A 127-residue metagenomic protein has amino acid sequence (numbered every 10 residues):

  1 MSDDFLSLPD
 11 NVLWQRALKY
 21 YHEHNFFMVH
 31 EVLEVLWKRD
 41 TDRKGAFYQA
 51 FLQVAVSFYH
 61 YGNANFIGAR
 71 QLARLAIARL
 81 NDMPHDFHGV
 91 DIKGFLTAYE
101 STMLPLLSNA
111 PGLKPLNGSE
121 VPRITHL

Functional and structural regions predicted by a protein language model:
S7, G45-F47: Residue signature of alpha-solenoid helical repeat architecture, marking inter-repeat boundaries and helix-start
L18, F51-F58: Residue-level recognition of tetratricopeptide repeat
E23-E34: Helix-turn-helix repeat elements of alpha-solenoid scaffolds
F51-L52, P84-L107: TPR/TPR-like alpha-solenoid helical repeat scaffolds
F66-P84: TPR/TPR-like (Sel1-like) alpha-helical repeat modules
L106-L127: A hydrophobic membrane-anchoring alpha-helix module
